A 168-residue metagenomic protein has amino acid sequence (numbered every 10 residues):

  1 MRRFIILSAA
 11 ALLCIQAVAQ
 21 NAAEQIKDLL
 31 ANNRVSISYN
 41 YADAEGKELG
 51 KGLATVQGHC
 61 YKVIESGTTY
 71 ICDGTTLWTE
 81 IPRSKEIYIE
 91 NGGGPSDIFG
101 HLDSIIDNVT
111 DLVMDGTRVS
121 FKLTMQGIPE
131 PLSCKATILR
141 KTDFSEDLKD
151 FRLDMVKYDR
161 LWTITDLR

Functional and structural regions predicted by a protein language model:
M1-F4: Positively charged n-region of N-terminal signal peptides that target proteins for export
I6-A10: Sec-dependent N-terminal signal peptides
A11, I15-K51, T55-C60, F151-R168: N-terminal leader/targeting segments and the immediate start of mature chains
N32, A54-K62, I71-L77, M114-S120 (+1 more regions): Short, solvent-exposed coil/turn segments at beta-strand boundaries
S38-A42, K62-S66, V119-Q126: Short beta-strand segments that buttress and anchor functional surface loops
G52-S96: An acidic-aromatic
T79-Q126: Surface-exposed, polar helix/loop patches in the mature regions of secreted/periplasmic/lumenal proteins that form
L112-R168: Non-transmembrane domains of secretory- and envelope-associated proteins
